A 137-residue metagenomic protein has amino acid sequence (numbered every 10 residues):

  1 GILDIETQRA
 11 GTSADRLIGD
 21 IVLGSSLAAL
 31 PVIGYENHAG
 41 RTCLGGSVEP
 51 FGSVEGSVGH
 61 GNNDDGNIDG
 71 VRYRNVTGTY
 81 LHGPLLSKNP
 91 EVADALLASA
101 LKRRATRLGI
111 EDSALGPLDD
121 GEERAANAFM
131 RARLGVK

Functional and structural regions predicted by a protein language model:
G1-D69: Pocket-forming structural segment of enzyme catalytic cores
R72-K137: Acyltransferase
